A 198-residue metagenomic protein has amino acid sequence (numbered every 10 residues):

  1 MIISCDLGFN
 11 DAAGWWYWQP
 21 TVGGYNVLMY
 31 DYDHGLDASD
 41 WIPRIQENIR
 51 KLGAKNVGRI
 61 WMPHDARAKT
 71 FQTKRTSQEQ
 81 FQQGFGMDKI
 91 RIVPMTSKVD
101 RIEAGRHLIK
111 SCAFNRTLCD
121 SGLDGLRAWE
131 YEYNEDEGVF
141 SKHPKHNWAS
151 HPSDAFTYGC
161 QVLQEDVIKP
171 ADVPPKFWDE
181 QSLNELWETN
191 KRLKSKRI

Functional and structural regions predicted by a protein language model:
M1-F9, M62-P63: Two-metal-ion RNase H-like nuclease active-site motif
L7, Q19-P20: Short, low-complexity Ser/Thr-rich regulatory SLiMs
D11-W15: Short glycine-rich loop/turn motifs
W16, V22-N147, D166-P170, K176-F177 (+1 more regions): Mg2+-dependent endonuclease catalytic cores in nucleic-acid-processing enzymes, primarily RNase H-like
H151: Histidine-centered active-site/metal-ligand motif
A155: Internal mixed-charge
G159-V167: Short, hydrophobic alpha-helical segments
